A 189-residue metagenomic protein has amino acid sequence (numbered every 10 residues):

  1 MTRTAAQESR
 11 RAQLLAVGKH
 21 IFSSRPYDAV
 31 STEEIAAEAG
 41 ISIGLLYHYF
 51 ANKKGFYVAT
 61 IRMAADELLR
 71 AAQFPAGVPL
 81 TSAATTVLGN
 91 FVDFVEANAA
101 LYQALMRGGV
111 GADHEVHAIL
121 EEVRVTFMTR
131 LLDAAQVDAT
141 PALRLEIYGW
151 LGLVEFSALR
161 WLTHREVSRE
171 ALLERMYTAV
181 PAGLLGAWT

Functional and structural regions predicted by a protein language model:
M1-S9, W188-T189: N-terminal intrinsically disordered/low-complexity leader segments
T2, T60-T86, L131: Amphipathic alpha-helical linker/stalk segments
Q7-G18, I35, T60-A71, F127: Generic hydrophobic, amphipathic alpha-helix propensity
Q13, V17, I21-G55, A59: Helix-turn-helix
A16, T81-E96, A100, R144 (+3 more regions): Amphipathic alpha-helical segments that line or abut small-molecule/effector binding pockets and mediate allosteric
V17-R25, E67-P75, A83, L153-H164: Solvent-exposed, amphipathic alpha-helical segments
D66, A112-V137, P141-Y148, A171-A182: Amphipathic alpha-helical packing segments from all-alpha helical-bundle domains
F94-A118, T129, F156-T163: Amphipathic alpha-helical segments used for helix-helix packing
